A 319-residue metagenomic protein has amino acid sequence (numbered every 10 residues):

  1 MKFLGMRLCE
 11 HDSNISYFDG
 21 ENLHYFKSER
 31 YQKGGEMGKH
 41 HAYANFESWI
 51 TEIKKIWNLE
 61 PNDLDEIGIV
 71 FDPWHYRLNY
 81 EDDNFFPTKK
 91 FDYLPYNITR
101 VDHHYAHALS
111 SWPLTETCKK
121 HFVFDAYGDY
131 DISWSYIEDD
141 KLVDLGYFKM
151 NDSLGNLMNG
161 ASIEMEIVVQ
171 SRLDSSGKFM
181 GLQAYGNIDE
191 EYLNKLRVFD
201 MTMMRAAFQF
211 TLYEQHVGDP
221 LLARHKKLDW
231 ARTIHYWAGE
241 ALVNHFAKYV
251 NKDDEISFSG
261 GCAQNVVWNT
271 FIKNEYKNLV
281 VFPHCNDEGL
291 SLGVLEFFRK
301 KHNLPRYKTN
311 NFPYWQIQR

Functional and structural regions predicted by a protein language model:
M1-R319: Short acidic/glycine-rich loops and adjacent helix/strand connectors that line catalytic pockets where negatively
